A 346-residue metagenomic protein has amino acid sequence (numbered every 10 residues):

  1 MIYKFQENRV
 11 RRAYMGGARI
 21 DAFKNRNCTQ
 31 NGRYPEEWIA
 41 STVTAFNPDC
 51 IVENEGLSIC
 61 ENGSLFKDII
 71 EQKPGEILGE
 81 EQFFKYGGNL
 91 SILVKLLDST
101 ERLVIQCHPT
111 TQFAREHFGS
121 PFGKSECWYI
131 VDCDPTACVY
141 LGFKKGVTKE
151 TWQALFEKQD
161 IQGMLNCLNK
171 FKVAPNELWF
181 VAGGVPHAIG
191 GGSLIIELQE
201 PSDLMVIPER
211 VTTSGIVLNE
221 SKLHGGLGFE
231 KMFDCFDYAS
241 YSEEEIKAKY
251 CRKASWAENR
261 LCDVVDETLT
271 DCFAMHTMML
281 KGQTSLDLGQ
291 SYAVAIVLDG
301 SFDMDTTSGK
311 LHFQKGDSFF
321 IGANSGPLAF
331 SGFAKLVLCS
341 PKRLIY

Functional and structural regions predicted by a protein language model:
M1-E150, V211-K253, M275, L344: Transition-metal
V94, L103, S120, E126-Y129 (+5 more regions): His/acidic/aromatic-lined binding-pocket segments of jelly-roll/cupin-type domains and related regulatory beta-sandwich
L97-R102, C133-T136, V185-L204, K310 (+2 more regions): Ligand-binding loop in jelly-roll beta-barrel domains
K149-D160, Q290-D299: Short, basic/aromatic beta-hairpin or loop at an interaction surface
K158-E209: Loop-centered beta-sheet repeat module
L168-F180, T306-S325: Short acidic-glycine-tyrosine-enriched beta hairpin
C272-M278: A surface-exposed beta-alpha-beta supersecondary segment
T284-S285, G300-D305, S318: Short beta-strand segments in beta-sandwich/barrel cores
